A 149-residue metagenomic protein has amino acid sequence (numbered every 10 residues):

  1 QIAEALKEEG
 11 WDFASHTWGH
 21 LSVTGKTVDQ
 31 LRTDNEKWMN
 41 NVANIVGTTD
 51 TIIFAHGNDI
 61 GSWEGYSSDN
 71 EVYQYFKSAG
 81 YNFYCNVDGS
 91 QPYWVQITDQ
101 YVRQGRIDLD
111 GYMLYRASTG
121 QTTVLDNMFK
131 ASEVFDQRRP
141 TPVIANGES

Functional and structural regions predicted by a protein language model:
Q1-E9, T48, I60: Active-site beta->alpha N-cap acidic-glycine motif
A3, H16, D69: Sparse, context-dependent recognition of short Cys/His-centered cofactor- or disulfide-binding micro-motifs
W11-A14, I52: Histidine-centered, metal-coordinating catalytic motifs and their short helical/loop contexts
A14-K26: Substrate-binding clefts and substrate-entry loops adjacent to catalytic sites of polymer-processing enzymes acting on
G25-S149: C-terminal active-site subregion of NodB/CE4 polysaccharide deacetylases
